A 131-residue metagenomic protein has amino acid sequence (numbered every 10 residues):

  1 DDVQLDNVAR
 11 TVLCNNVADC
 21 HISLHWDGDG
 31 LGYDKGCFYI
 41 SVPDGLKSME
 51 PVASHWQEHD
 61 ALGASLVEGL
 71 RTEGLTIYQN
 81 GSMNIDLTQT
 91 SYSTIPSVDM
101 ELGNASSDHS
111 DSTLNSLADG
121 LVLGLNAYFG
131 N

Functional and structural regions predicted by a protein language model:
D1-N131: Active-site-proximal helix/loop segments of hydrolytic enzymes
